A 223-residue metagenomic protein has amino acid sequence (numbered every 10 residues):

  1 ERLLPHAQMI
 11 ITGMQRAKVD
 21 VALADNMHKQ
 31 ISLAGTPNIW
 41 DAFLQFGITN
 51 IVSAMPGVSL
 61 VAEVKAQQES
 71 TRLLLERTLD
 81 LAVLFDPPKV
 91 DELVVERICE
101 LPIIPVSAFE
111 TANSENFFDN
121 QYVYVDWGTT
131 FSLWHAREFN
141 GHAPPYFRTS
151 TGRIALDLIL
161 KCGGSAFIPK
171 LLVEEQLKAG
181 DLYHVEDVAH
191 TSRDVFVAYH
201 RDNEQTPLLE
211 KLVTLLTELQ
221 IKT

Functional and structural regions predicted by a protein language model:
E1-L23: Alpha-helical "hinge/linker" immediately C-terminal to small N-terminal DNA-binding modules
R2-H6, F43, F118-N120, E204-E218: Short amphipathic alpha-helical coupling segments at ligand-binding clamshell hinges and other catalytic/signaling
H28-V90: Central regulatory/effector-binding core of bacterial HTH transcription factors
K65-N120, T129-W134: Acidic, Gly/Pro-rich loop/turn segments at junctions of secondary structure
A66-Q67, N140-V185, H190: Hydrophobic hinge/microswitch elements
V94-I104, A179-S192: Short beta-strand->loop
F118-Y146, G152: Secondary-structure junction motif
D187-T223: A late-sequence structural motif
